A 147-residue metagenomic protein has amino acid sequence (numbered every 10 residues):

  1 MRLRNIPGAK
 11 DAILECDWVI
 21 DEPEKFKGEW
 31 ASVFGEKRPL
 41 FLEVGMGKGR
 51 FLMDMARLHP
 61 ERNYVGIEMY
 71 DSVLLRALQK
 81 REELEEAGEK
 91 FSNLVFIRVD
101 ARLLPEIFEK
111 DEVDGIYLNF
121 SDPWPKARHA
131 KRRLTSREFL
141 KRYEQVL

Functional and structural regions predicted by a protein language model:
M1-L42, R50-H59: S-adenosyl-L-methionine
V44, I67: Conserved beta-strand/loop positions that form the S-adenosyl-L-methionine
G47: Conserved glycine-rich SAM-binding loop
R62-V65: Short beta-strand element of Class I
Y70: Conserved SAM/SAH-binding beta-strand->alpha-helix loop
Q79-K110: S-adenosyl-L-methionine
E106-G115, F120: A short acidic, Gly/Pro-enriched loop at the edge of an enzyme's catalytic core that lines a small-molecule cofactor
T135-L147: A short glycine-rich, Lys/Arg-flanked "PGG" loop and its adjoining helix->strand segment in the class I
